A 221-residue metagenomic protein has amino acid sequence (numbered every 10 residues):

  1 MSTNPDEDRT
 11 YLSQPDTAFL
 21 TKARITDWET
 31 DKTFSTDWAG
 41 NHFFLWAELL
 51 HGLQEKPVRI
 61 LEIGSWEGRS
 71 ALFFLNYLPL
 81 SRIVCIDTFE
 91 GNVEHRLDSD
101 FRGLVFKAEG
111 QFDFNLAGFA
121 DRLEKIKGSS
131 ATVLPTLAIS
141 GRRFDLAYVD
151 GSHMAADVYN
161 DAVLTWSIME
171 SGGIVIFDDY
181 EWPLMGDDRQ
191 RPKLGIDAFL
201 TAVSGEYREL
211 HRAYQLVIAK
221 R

Functional and structural regions predicted by a protein language model:
M1-R9: N-terminal auxiliary segments of SAM/dcSAM-dependent transferases
Y11-A39, F43-R221: S-adenosylmethionine/decaboxylated-SAM
